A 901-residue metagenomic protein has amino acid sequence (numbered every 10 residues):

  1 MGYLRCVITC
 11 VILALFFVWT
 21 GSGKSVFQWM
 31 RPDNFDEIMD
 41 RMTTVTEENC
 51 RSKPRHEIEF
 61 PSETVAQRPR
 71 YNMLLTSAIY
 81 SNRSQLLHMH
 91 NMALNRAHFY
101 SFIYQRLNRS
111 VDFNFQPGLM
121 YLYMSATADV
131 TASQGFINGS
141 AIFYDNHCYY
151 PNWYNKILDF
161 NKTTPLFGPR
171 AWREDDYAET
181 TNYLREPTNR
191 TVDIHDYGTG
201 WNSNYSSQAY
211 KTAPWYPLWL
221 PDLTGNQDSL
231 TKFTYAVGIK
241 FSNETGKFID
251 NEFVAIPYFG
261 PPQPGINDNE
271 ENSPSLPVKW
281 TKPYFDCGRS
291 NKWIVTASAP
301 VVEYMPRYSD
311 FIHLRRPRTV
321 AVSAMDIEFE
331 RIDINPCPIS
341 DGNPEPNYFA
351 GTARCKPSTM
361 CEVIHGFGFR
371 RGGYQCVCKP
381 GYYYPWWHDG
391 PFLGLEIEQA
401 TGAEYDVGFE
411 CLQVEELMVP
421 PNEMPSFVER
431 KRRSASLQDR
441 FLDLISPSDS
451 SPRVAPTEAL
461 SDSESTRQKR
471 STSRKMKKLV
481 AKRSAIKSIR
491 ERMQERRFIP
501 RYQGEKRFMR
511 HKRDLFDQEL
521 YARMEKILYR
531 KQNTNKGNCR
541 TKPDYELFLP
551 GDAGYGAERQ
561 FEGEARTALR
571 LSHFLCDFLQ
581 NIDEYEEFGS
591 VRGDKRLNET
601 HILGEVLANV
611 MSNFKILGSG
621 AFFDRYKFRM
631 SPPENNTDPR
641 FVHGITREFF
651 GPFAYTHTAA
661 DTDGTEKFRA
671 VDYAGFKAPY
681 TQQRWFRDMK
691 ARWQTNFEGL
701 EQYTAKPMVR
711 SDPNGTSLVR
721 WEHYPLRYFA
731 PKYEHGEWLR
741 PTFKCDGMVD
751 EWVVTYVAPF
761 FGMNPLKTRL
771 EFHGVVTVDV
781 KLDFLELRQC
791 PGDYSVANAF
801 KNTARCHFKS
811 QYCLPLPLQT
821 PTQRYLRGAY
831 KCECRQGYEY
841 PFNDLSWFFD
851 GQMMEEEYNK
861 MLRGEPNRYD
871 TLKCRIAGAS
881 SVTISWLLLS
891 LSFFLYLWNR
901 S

Functional and structural regions predicted by a protein language model:
G2, V11-R41, F894-S901: N-terminal signal peptide
Y3, G135-N138, C355, R370-G373 (+2 more regions): Short, well-ordered loop/turn elements at secondary-structure boundaries
L4-C10, S885-L889: Sec-dependent signal peptide recognition, specifically the positively charged N-region followed immediately by
F27-M30, N34, V428-P543, E564: Long, low-complexity intrinsically disordered regions of secretory-pathway proteins
W29-Y258, Q518-D712: Extracytoplasmic/periplasmic sensory segments of membrane signal-transduction proteins
P221-G373, V377-Q438, E701-A829, E833-G878 (+1 more regions): Conserved N-terminal segment of EGF-like repeats
S880-S901: Cleavable C-terminal sorting propeptides in eukaryotic secreted/cell-surface proteins
